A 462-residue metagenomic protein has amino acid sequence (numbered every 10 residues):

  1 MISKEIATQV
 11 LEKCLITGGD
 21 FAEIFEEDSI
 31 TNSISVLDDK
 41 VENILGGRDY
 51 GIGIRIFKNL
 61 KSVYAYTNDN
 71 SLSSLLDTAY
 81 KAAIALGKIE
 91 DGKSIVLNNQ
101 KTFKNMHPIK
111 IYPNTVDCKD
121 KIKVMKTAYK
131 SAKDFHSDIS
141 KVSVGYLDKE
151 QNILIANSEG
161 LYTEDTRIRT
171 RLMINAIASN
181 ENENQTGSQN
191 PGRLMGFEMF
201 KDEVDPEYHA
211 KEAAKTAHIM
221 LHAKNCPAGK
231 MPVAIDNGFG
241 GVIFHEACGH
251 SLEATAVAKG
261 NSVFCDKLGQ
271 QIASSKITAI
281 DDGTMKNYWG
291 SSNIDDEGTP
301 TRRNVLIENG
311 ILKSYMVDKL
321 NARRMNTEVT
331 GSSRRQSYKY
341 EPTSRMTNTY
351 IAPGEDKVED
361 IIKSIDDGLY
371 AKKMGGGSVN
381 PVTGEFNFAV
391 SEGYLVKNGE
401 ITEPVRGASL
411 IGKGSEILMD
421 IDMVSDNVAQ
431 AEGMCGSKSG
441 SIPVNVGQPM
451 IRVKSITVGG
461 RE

Functional and structural regions predicted by a protein language model:
M1-E462: N-terminal small-residue-enriched
